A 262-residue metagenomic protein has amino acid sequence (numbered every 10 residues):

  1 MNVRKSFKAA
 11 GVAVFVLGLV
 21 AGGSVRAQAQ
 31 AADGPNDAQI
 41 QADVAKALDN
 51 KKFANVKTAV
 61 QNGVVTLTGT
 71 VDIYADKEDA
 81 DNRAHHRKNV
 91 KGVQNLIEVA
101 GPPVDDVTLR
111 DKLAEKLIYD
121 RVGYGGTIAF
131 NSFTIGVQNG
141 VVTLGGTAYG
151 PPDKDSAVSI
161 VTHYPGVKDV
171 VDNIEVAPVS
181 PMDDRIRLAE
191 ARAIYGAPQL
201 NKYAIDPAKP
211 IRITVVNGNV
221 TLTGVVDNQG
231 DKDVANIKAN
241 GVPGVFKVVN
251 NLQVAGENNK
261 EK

Functional and structural regions predicted by a protein language model:
N2-K262: N-terminal targeting leaders
